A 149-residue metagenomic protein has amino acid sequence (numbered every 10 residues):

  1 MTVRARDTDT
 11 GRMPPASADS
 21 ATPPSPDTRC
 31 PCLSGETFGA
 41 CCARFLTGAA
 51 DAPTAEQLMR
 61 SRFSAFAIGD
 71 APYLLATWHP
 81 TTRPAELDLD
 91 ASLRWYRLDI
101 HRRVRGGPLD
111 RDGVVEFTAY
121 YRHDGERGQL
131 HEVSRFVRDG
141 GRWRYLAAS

Functional and structural regions predicted by a protein language model:
M1-P24, G107, E116, R135: Intrinsically disordered, low-complexity linkers and tails
S25-E36: Short Cys/His-rich zinc-binding micro-motifs
E36-F38, T47-G48: Secreted/processed peptides and extracellular or luminal domains of membrane proteins
A40-C42: Cysteine-centered loop/knuckle micro-motif
F45-E86, A91: Core segments of small alpha/beta cavity-forming domains
T81-A85, L89, D99, G141 (+1 more regions): Structured, amphipathic secondary-structure segments that form assembly/contact surfaces in multi-subunit
A91-Q129: Surface-exposed, charged secondary-structure patches
H131-S149: Short beta-strand edge/turn micro-motifs at domain boundaries
